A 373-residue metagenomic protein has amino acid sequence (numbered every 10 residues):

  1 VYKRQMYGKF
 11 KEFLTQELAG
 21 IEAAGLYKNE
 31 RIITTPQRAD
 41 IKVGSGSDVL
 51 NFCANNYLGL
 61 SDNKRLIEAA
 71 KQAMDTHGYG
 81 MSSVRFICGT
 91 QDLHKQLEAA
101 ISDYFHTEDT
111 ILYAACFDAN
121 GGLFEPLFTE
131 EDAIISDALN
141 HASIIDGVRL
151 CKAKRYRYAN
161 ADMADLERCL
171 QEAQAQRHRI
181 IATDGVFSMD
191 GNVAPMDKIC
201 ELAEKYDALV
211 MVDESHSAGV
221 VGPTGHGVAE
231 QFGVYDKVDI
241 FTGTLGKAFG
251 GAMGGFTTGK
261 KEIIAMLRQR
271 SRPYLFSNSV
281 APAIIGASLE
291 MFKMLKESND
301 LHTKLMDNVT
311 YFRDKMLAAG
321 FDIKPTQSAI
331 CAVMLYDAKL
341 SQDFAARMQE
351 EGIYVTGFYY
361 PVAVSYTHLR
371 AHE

Functional and structural regions predicted by a protein language model:
V1-Q5, T367-E373: Conserved small/polar residues in nucleotide/adenosyl-binding loops
C53-N56, K293, A329-K339, Y354-R370: Conserved PLP-binding active-site segment of the aspartate aminotransferase-like
N56, Y156, N160-V212: Active-site phosphate-binding strand-loop segment of PLP-dependent enzymes
V84-T90, E98-G122: Short loop-beta-helix segment that forms the pyridoxal 5′-phosphate
L123-A142: Conserved PLP-anchoring active-site segment centered on the Schiff-base-forming lysine
T224, E230-M266: Active-site PLP attachment segment
F249-M316, F321-K324: PLP-dependent aminotransferase class I/II
T303-E351: Conserved PLP-binding catalytic core of the aspartate aminotransferase-like
